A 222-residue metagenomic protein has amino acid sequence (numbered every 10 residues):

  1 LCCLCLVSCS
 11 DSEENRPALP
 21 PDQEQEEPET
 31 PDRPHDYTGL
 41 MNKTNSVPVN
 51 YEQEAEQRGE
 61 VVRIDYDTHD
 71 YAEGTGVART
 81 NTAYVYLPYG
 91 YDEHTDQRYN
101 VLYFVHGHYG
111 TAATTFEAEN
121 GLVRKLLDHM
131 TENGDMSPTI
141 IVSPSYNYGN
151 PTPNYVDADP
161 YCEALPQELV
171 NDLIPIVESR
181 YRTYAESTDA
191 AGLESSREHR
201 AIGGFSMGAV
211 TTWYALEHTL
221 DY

Functional and structural regions predicted by a protein language model:
L1-C3: Sec-dependent N-terminal signal peptides
C5-S8: C-terminal motif of bacterial Sec signal peptides marking the signal peptidase cleavage site
S10-E13: Bacterial signal peptide processing site
R16-Y222: Non-catalytic cap/lid and distal C-terminal segments of serine-dependent acyl enzymes
